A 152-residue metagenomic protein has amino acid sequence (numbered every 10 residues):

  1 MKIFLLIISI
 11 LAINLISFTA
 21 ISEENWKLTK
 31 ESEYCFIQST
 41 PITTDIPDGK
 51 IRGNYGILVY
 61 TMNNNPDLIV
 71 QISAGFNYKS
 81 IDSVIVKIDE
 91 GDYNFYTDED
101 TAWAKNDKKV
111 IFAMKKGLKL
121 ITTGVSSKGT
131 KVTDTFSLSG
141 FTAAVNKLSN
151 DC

Functional and structural regions predicted by a protein language model:
F4-I16: Sec-dependent N-terminal signal peptides
T19-C152: A generic "folded-domain core" signal
